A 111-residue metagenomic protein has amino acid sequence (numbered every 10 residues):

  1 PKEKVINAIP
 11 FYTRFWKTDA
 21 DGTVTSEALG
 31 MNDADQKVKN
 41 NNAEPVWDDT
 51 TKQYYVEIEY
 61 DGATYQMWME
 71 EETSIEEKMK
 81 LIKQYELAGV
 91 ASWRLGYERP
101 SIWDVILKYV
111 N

Functional and structural regions predicted by a protein language model:
P1-I6, Q84-V90: Loop/turn elements at helix/coil->beta-strand transitions in domains of secreted/extracellular proteins
K4, I9-L81, V110-N111: Glycan-binding loop/region signatures in secreted carbohydrate-active enzymes
I9, R94-Y97: Residues that line or immediately flank small-molecule/substrate-binding pockets and catalytic motifs
E71, L81-Q84, G96-N111: Aromatic-rich peripheral "rim/lid" segments of glycoside hydrolase catalytic domains that contact and position glycan
